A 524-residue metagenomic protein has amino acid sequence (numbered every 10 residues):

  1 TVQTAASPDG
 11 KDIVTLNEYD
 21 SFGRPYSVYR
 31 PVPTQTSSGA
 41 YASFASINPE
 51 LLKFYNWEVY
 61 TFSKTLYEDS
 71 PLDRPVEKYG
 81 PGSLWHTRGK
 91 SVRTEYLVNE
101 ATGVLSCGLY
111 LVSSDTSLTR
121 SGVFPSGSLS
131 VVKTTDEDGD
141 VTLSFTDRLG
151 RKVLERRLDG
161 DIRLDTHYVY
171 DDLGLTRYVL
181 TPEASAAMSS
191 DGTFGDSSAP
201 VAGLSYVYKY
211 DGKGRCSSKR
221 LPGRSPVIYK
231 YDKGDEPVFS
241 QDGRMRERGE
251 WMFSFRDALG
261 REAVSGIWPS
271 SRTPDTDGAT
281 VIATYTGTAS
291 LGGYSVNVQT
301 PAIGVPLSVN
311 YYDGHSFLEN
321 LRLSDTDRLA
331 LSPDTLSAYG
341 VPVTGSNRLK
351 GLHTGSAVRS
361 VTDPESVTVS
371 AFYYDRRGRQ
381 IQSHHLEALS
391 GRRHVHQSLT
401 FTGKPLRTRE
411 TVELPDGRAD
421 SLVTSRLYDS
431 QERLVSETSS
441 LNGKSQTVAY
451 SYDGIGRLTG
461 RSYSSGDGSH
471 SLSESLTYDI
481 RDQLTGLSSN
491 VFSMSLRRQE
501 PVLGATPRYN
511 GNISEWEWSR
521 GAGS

Functional and structural regions predicted by a protein language model:
T1-S524: Beta-strand elements of repeat-based all-beta scaffolds
